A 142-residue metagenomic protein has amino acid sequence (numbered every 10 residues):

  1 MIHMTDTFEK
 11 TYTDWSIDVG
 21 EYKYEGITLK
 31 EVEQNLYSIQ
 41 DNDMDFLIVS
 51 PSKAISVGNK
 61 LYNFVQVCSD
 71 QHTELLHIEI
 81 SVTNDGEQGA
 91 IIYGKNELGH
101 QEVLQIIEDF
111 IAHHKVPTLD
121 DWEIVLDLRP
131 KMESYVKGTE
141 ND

Functional and structural regions predicted by a protein language model:
M1-M44, I55-D142: Acidic, proline/glycine-rich low-complexity IDRs
L47-V49: A short glycine-rich, His/Asp/Glu-containing loop-to-beta-strand
